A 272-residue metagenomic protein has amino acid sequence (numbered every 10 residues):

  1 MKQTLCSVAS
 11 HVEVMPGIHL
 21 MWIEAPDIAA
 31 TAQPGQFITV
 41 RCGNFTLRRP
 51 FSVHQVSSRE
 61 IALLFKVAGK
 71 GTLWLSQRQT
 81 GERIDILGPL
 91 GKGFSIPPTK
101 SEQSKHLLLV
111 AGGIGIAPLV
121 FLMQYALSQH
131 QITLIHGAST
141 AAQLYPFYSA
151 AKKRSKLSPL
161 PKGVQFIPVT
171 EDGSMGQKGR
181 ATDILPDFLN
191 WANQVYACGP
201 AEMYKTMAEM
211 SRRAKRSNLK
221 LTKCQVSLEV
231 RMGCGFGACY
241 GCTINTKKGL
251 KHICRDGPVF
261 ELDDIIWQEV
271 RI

Functional and structural regions predicted by a protein language model:
K2-E82: Ferredoxin-reductase
T46-H54, G91-K100, C254: Short, Lys/Arg- and Gly-enriched loop/turn segments at beta-strand edges
L73, Q77-L228: FNR/FR-type flavoprotein reductase catalytic core
E229-P258: Local cysteine-cluster metal-coordination motifs and their immediate loop/turn environment, predominantly Fe-S cluster
H252-D256, F260-I272: Short Fe-S-cluster ligation motifs
